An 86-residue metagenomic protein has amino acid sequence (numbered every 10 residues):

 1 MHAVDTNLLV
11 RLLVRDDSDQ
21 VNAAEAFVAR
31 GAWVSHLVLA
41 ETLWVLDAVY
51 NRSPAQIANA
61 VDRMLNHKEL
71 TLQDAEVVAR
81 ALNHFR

Functional and structural regions predicted by a protein language model:
M1-V34, V49-N59: Short, well-structured N-terminal submotif of metal-dependent ribonuclease cores
N7-L8, L43, E76: Active-site phosphate/pyrophosphate-handling residues
R11, A26, R63, R80-N83: Residue-level signal for well-ordered alpha-helical scaffold segments within enzymatic catalytic domains
G31-W33, R63-T71: Short, mixed-charge aromatic SLiMs
L37: Substrate-recognition element of Asp-dependent hydrolases with the DxDx(T/V) motif
L43-D47, D62-L65, L82-N83: Amphipathic alpha-helical segments within well-ordered protein domains
R52, H67-R86: Active-site neighborhoods of divalent-metal-dependent phosphate/nucleic-acid chemistry enzymes
